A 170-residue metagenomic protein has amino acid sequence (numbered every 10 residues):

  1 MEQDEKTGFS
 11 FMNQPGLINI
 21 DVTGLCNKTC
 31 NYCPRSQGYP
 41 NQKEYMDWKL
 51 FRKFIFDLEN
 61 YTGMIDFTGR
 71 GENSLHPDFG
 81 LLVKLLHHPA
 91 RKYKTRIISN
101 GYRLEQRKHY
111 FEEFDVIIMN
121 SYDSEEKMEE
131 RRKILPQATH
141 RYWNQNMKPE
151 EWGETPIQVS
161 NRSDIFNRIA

Functional and structural regions predicted by a protein language model:
M1-E113: Conserved alpha-helical substructure of the radical SAM core
D21, N41, M46, M64 (+4 more regions): Radical SAM enzyme [4Fe-4S]-AdoMet core and its adjacent flexible, acidic and glycine-rich loops/tails across
